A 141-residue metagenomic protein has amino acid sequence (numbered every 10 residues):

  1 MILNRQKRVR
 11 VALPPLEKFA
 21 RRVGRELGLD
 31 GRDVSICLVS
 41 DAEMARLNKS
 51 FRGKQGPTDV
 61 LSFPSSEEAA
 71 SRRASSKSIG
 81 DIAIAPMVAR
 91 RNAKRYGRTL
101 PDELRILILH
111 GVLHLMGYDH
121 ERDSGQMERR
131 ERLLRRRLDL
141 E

Functional and structural regions predicted by a protein language model:
M1-D102, L113-E141: An acidic/histidine-cluster motif and surrounding catalytic segment that typifies divalent-metal-assisted enzyme active
I106: Conserved SAM/SAH cofactor-binding pocket of Class I
